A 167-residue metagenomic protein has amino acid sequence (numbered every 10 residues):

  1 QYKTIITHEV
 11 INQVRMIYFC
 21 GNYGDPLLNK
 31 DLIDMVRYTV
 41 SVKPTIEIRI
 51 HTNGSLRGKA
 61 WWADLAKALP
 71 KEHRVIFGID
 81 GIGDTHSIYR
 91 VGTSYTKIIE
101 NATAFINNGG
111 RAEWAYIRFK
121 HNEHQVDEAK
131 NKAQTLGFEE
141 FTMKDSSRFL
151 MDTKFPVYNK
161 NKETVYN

Functional and structural regions predicted by a protein language model:
Y2-G21, N29-K132, L136-D145: Radical SAM/AdoMet-radical enzyme domain recognition
P26: Conserved SAM-binding loop
A129, F138-N167: Accessory C-terminal segments flanking Radical SAM cores
